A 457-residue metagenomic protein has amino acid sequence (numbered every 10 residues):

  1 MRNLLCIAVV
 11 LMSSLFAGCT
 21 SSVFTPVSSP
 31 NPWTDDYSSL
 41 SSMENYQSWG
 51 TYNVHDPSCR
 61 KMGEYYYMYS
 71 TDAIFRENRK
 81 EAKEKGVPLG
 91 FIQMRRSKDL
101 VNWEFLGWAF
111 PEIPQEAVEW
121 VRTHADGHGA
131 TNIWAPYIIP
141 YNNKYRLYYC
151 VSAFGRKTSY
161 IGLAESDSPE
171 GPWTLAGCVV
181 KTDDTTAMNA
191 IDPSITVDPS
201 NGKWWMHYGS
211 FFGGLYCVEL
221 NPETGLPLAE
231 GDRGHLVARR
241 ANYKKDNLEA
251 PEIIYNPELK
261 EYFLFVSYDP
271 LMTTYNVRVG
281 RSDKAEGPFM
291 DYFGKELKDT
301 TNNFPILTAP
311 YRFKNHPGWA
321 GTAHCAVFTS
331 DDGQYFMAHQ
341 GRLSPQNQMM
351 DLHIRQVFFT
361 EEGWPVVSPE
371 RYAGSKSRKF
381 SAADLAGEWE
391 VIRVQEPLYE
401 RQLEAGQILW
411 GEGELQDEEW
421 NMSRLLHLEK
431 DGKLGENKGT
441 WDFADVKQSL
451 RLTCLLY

Functional and structural regions predicted by a protein language model:
M1-L4: Positively charged n-region of N-terminal signal peptides that target proteins for export
I7-A17: Bacterial N-terminal signal peptides
T20-Y457: Carbohydrate-active catalytic/glycan-binding domains of CAZyme proteins, especially the secreted or lumenal ectodomains
